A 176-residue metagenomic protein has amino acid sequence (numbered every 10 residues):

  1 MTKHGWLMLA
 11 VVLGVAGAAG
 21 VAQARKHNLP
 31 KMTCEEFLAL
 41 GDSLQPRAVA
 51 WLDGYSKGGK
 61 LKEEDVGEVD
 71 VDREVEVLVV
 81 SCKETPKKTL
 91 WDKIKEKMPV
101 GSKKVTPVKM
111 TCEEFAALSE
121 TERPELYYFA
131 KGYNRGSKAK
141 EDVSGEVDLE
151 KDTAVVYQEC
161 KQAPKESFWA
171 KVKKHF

Functional and structural regions predicted by a protein language model:
M1-M8: Bacterial N-terminal signal peptides that target proteins for export
T2, A24-R25: Short, intrinsically disordered low-complexity segments
L9-A16: Bacterial N-terminal signal peptides
G17-A18, P124: Long, low-complexity acidic/proline-rich regions
A18-A24: Sec/Tat signal peptide C-region and signal peptidase I cleavage site
K26-P30, E35, D42-F176: Compact alpha-helical subdomains of small soluble proteins
